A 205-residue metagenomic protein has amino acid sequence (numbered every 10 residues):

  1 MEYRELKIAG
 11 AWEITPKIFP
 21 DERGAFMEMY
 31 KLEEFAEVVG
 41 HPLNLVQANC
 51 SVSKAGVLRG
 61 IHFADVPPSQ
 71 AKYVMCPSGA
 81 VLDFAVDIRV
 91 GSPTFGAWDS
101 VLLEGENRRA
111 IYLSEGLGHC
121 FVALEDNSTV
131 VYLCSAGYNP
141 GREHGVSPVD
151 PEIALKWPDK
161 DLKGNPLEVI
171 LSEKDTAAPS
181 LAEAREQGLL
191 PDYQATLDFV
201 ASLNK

Functional and structural regions predicted by a protein language model:
M1-E106, N127, G137-K205: Non-catalytic, conserved peripheral segments adjacent to functional cores
L103-N127, L133-S135: Conserved metal-binding segment of the jelly-roll/cupin
